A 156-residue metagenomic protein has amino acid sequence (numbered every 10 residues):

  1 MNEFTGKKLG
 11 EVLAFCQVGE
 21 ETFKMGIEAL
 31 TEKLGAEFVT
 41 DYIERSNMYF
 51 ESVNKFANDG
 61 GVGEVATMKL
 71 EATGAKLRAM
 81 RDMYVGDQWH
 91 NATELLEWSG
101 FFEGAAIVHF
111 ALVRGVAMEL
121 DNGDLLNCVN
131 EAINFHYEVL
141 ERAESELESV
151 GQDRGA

Functional and structural regions predicted by a protein language model:
M1-E3, K7, S145-A156: Terminal, compositionally biased segments
E3-V12, K33-S52, A92-F101, G123-H136: Alpha-helical scaffold segments that form or flank carboxylate-/histidine-based iron centers
K8-I27, A75-D121, C128: Acidic/histidine-rich alpha-helical segments that form the ligand environment of transition-metal centers
Q17, L30, N47, G61-E64 (+2 more regions): Residues at alpha-helix boundaries and short interhelical turns
E20, K24, N47-A57, R81-Y84 (+3 more regions): A structural signal for well-ordered alpha-helices, especially hydrophobic packing surfaces of coiled-coils
M25-E37, G60, R114-C128, V150-A156: Inter-helical turn/loop segments and adjacent helix faces that build the functional surface of alpha-helical bundle
K33-T73, A143-L147: Conserved alpha-helical segments that form or flank metal/cofactor-binding pockets of metalloenzymes
I43-E44, E64-R81, G123-N134, Q152-A156: Charge-rich, acidic-biased intrinsically disordered regions
